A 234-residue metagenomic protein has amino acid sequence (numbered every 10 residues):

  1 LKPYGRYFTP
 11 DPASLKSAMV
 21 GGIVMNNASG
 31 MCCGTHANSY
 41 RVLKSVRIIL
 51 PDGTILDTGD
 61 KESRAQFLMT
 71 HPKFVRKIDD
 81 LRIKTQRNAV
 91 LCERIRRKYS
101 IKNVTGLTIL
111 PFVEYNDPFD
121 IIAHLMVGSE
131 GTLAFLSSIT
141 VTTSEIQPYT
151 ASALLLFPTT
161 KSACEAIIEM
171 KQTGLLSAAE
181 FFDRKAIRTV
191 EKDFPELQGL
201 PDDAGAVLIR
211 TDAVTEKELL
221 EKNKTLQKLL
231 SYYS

Functional and structural regions predicted by a protein language model:
K2-I167: FAD-binding subdomain of flavoenzyme oxidoreductases
T58, I139, C164, K171-S234: Terminal amphipathic helices with adjacent charged low-complexity linkers/tails
